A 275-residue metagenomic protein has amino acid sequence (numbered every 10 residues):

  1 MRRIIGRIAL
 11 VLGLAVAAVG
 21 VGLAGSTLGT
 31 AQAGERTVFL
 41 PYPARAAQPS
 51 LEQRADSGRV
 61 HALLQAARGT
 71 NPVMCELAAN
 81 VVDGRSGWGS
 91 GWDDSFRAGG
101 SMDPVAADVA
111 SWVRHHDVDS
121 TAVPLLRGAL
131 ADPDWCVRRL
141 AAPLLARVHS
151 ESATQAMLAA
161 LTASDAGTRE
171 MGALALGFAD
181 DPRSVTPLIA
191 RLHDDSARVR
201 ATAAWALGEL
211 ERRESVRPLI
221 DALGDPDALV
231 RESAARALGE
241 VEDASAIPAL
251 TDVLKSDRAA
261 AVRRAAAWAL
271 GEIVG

Functional and structural regions predicted by a protein language model:
R2-G13: N-terminal Sec-pathway targeting helices
V11-G22: Hydrophobic membrane-insertion alpha-helices, especially the h-region of bacterial N-terminal signal peptides
G25, G29, G34-R36, D56-A66 (+7 more regions): Amphipathic alpha-helical scaffolding segments comprising HEAT/armadillo-like alpha-solenoid repeats
F39-P43, N80, G84-W88, F96-A106: HEAT-repeat alpha-solenoid elements in large eukaryotic scaffold proteins
A47, A78, V109-A110, A141 (+4 more regions): Conserved hydrophobic register position within alpha-solenoid helical repeats
S50, V81-G84, V113-H116, L144-R147 (+4 more regions): Core register positions within helices of long alpha-helical scaffolds
T70-N71, M102-D103, P133-D134, S164-D165 (+3 more regions): Short inter-helical turns and helix N-cap capping residues of alpha-solenoid HEAT/ARM repeat scaffolds
